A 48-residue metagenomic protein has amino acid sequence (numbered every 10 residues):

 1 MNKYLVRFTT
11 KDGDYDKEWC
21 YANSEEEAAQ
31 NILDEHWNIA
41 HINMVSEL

Functional and structural regions predicted by a protein language model:
M1-Y15: Short aromatic-glycine-(Arg/Gly/Cys) micro-motifs in beta-strand/loop hairpins
L5-V6, C20, I32: Generic hydrophobic secondary-structure signal
T9-T10, E25, E47: Compositionally biased regions
G13-N23: A short, exposed loop/beta-hairpin motif centered on an aromatic-Gly-Thr core
E25-I32: Low-complexity, intrinsically disordered Gly/Pro/Thr-rich segments
D34-L48: Short, mixed-charge low-complexity intrinsically disordered segments
